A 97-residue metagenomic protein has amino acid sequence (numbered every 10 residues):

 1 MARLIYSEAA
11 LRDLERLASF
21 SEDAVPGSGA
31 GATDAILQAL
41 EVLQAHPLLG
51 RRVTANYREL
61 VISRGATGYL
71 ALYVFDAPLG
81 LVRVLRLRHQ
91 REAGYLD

Functional and structural regions predicted by a protein language model:
M1-R64, A77-L79, D97: Basic, Lys/Arg-enriched alpha-helical interface segments
R64-D97: Enriched for short, Lys/Arg-rich terminal
